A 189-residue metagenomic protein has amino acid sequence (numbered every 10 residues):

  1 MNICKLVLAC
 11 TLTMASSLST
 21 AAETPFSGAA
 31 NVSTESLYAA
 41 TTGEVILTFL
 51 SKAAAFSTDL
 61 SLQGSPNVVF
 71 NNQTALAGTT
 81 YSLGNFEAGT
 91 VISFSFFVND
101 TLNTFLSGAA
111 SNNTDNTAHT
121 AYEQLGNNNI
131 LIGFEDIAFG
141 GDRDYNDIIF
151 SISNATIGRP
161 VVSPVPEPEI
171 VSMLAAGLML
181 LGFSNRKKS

Functional and structural regions predicted by a protein language model:
M1-K5, N185-S189: Positively charged n-region of N-terminal signal peptides that target proteins for export
N2-A9, I170-M173: Sec-dependent signal peptide recognition, specifically the positively charged N-region followed immediately by
L12-T13: Compositionally biased, low-complexity segments
S16-S17: N-terminal signal peptide c-region/cleavage motif recognized by signal peptidases
A22-F139, A155-V161: Extracellular distal adhesion/interaction modules in secreted or cell-surface proteins
R143-P164: Extracellular Ser/Thr- and Pro-rich, acidic-biased low-complexity repeat/linker "stalks"
P166-N185: A short, hydrophobic C-terminal helix/tail in secreted or cell-surface proteins
